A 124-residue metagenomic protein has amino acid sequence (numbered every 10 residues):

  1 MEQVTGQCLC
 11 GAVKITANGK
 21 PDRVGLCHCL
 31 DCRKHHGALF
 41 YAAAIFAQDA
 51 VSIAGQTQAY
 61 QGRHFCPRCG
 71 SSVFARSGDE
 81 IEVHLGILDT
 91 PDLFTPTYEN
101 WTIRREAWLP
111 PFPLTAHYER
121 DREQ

Functional and structural regions predicted by a protein language model:
M1-Q124: A short Gly-Trp-Pro
